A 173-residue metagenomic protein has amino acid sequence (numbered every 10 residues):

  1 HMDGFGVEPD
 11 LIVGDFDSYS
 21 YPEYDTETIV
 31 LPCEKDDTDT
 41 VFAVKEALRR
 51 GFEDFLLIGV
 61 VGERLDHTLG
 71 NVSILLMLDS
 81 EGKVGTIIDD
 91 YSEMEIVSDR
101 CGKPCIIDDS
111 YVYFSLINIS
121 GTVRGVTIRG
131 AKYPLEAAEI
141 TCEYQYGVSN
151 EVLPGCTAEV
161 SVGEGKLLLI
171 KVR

Functional and structural regions predicted by a protein language model:
H1-E81: Acidic/Gly/His-enriched mid-domain segments of enzyme catalytic cores or analogous surface patches that mediate
T26-T28, T38-T40, T68, T86 (+4 more regions): Residue-identity detector for threonine
I58-V60, I88, I117-N118: Short beta-strand segments
M77-M94: Short, acidic/small-residue loops that bind anionic groups at enzyme active sites
S92, V97-R173: Long, charged alpha-helical interface segments
